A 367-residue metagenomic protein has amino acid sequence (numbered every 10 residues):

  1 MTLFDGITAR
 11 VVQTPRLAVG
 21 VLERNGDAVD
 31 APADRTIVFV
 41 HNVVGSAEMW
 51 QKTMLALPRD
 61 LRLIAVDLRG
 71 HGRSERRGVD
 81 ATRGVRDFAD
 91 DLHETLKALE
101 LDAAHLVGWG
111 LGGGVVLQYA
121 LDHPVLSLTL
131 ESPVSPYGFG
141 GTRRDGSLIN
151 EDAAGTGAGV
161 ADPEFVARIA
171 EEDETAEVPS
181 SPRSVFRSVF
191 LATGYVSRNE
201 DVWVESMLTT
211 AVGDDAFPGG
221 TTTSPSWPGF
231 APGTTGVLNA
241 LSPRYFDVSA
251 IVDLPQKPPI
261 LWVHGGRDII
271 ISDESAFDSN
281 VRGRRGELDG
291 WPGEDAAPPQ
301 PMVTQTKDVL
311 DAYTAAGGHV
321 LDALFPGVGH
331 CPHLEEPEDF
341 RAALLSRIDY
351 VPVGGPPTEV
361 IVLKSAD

Functional and structural regions predicted by a protein language model:
M1-I37, R59-L61, L101-D102, T156-A158 (+4 more regions): Alpha/beta-hydrolase fold catalytic core
G20-A81: Conserved HGGG/HGGXW glycine-rich cap/lid loop of the alpha/beta-hydrolase fold
G26, F39-N42, G110, P133 (+1 more regions): Glycine-rich His-Gly loop
I37-V40, L63, V107, I260 (+1 more regions): Hydrophobic beta-strand anchors of alpha/beta hydrolase catalytic cores
D60, D102-S147: Conserved hydrolase catalytic core segment
L68-L111, S135: Active-site loop/oxyanion-hole signature of alpha/beta-hydrolase fold enzymes
L148-Q305: Alpha/beta-hydrolase
D289-A297, V328-P337: Catalytic histidine-centered segment of alpha/beta-hydrolase-like enzymes
